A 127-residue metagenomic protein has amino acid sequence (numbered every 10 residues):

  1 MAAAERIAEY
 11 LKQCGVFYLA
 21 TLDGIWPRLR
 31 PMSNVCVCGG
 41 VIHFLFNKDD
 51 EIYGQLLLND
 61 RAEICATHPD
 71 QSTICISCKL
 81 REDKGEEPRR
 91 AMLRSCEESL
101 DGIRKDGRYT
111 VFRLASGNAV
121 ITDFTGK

Functional and structural regions predicted by a protein language model:
M1-E5, F46-I52, S95-E97: Charged, amphipathic alpha-helical segments
E9-G24, A62-A66: A short, Trp-centered hydrophobic/proline-enriched beta-strand micro-motif
V16, L29-M32: Short glycine-rich loop/turn motifs
Y18, I42-H43, V120: General beta-strand recognition
G24-P27, D70-S72, I103: Short glycine/serine/proline-enriched coil/turn segments at secondary-structure junctions
S33-V37, L80-R81: Short, exposed beta-strand/loop patches in secreted or surface proteins that constitute
V35-Q71: A short mixed-secondary-structure module that forms the rim of ligand-binding clefts
T73-K127: Charged, gly/pro-rich active-site loop segments
